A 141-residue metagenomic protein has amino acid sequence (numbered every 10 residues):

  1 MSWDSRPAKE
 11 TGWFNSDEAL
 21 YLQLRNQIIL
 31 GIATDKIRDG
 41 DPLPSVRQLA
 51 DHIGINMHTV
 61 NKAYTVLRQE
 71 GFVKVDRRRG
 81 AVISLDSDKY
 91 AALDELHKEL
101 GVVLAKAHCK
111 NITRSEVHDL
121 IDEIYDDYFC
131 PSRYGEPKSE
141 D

Functional and structural regions predicted by a protein language model:
M1-P42, Q48, D94-E95, L104-D141: Extreme N-terminal segment that seeds HTH/winged-HTH DNA-binding domains in transcriptional regulators
A8, R25, D51-H52, R68 (+1 more regions): Contiguous, function-dense segments enriched for cysteine-driven chemistry and partner/ligand-binding capacity
Q23-L24, T59, E99: Charged catalytic carboxylate motif
P42-K74: N-terminal helix-turn-helix
S45, R79-L85: Minor-groove-contacting beta-hairpin "wing" of winged helix-turn-helix DNA-binding domains
S84-D94: A surface-exposed regulatory interaction patch that couples sensing to output across bacterial transport/metabolic
S87-D88, E99, K138-D141: C-terminal alpha-helical interaction appendages
